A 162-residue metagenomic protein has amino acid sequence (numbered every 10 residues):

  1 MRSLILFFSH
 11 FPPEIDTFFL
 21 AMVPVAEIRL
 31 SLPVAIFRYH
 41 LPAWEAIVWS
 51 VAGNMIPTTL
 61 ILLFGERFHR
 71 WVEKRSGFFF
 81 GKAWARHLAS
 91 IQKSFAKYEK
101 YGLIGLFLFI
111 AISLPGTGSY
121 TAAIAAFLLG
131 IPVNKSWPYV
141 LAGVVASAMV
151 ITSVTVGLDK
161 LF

Functional and structural regions predicted by a protein language model:
M1-F18, R38-I110, N134, L141 (+1 more regions): Membrane-interfacial helix-loop-helix
M22-A35, S113-I124: Transmembrane helix boundary and interhelical junction motifs in multipass membrane proteins
I36, A126-L128, D159: Helix-capping/transition residues at the boundaries of transmembrane alpha-helices and the short helical linkers
I112-S113, L129: Generic hydrophobic/packing signal
A125-A146: Interfacial loop-to-transmembrane junctions
M149: Glycine-rich active-site/cofactor-binding loop and its immediate structural neighborhood
